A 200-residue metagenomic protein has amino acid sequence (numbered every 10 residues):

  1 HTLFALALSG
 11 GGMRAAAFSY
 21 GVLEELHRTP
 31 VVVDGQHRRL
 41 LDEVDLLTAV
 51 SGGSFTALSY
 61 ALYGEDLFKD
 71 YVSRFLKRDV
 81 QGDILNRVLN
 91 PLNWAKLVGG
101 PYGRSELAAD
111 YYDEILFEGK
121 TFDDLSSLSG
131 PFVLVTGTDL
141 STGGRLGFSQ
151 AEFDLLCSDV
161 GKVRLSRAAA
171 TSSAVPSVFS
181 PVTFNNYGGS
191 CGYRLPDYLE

Functional and structural regions predicted by a protein language model:
H1-E200: Catalytic domains of lipid- and phosphate-ester/thioester hydrolases
